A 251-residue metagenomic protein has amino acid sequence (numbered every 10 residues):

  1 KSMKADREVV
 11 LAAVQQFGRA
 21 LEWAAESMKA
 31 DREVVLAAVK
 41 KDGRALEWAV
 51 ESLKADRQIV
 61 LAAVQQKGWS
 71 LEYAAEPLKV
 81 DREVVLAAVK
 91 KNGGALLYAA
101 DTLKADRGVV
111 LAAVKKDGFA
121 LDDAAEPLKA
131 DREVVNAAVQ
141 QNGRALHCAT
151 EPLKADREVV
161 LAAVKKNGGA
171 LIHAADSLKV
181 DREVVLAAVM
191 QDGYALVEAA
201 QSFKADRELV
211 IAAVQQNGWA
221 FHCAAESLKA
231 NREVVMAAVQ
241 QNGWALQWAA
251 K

Functional and structural regions predicted by a protein language model:
K1-K251: Thr-biased low-complexity repeat/linker tracts and other Thr-enriched repetitive architectures
